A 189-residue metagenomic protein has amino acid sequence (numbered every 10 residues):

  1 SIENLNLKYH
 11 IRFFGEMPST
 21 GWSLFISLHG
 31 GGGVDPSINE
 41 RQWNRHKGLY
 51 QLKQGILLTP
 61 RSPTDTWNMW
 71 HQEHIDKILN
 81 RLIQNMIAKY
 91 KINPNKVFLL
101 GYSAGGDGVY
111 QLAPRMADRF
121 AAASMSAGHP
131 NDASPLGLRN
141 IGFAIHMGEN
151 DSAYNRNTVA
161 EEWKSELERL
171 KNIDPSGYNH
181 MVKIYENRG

Functional and structural regions predicted by a protein language model:
S1-W22: A domain-start/cap signature at the N-terminus of enzymes
G15-T20, W67-A104, R115-R119: Gly/Ser-rich "nucleophile elbow"/oxyanion-hole loop immediately N-terminal to the catalytic nucleophile in hydrolases
T20-L24, K53-L57, N93-V97, M116-A122 (+2 more regions): Loop/turn elements at helix/coil->beta-strand transitions in domains of secreted/extracellular proteins
G21, D35-R41, N68-Q72, Y110-L112 (+2 more regions): Short, solvent-exposed loop/turn and secondary-structure capping segments
G21-A88: Active-site machinery of serine-nucleophile hydrolases
R61, L100, S126-A127, H146 (+1 more regions): Alpha/beta-hydrolase-fold catalytic nucleophile elbow
N95-R139: Primarily recognizes the serine-hydrolase "nucleophile elbow" in alpha/beta-hydrolase and SGNH/GDSL folds
H146, N150-S152, N157-G189: C-terminal catalytic histidine-bearing segment of alpha/beta-hydrolase fold enzymes
